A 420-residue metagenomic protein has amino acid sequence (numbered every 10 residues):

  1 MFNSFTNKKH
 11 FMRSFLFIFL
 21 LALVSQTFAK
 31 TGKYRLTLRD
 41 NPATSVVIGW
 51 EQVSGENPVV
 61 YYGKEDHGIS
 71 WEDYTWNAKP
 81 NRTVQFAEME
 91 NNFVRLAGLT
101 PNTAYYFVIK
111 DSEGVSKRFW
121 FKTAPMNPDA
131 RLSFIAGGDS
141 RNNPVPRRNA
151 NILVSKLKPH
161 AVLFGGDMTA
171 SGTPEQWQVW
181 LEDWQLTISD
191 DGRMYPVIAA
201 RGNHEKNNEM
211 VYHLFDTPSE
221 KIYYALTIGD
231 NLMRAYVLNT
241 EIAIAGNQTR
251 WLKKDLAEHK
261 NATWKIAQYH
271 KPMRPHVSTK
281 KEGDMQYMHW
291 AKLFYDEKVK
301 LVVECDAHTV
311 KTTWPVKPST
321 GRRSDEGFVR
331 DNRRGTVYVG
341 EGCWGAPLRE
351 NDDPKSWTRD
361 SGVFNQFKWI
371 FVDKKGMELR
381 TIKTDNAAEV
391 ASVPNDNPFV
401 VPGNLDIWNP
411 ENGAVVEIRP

Functional and structural regions predicted by a protein language model:
M1-M12: N-terminal secretory signal peptides that target proteins for export/translocation
S14-L23: Bacterial N-terminal signal peptides
F28-A136, D373, E378-P420: Acidic, histidine-bearing metal-coordination/catalytic regions of metal-dependent phosphoesterases
F93-R95, A104-W120, P125, P174-W264 (+3 more regions): Extended active-site neighborhood of metal-dependent phosphoesterases/phosphodiesterases
G114-G165, A170-S171: An acidic-aromatic substrate-binding cleft motif
S133-N142, G165-Q178, Y195, Y236-A245 (+1 more regions): The substrate-binding groove and active-site-proximal loops of carbohydrate-active enzymes, especially glycoside
A136-G138, V162-D167, R193-N203, L238 (+3 more regions): Active-site neighborhood of phospho(di)ester-bond hydrolases with catalytic His/Asp-centered motifs
K260-A307, R322-R323: Active-site-proximal segments of metal-dependent phosphoesterases and phosphodiesterases across multiple
